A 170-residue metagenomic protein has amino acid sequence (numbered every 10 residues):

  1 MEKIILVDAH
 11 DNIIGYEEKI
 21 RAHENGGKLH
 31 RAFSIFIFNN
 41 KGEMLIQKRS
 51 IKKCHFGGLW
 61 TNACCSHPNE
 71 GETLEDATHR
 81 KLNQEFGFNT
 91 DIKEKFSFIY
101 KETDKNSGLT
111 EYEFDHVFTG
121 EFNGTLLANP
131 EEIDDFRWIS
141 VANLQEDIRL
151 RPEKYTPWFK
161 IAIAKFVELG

Functional and structural regions predicted by a protein language model:
M1-S34, F38-N40: Acidic, metal-coordinating catalytic segment for phosphate/diphosphate chemistry, firing primarily on the Nudix
E2, A9-H10, K52, F56 (+3 more regions): Glycine-rich, flexible loop/turn motifs
R21-A32, E43-R80, Q84: Conserved Nudix-box catalytic region and its N-terminal flanking loop in Nudix hydrolases and closely related
I35, C64, E94, H116-F118: A structural signal for short, well-ordered beta-strand segments
G58, E70, I99-K101, L109-G170: Nudix hydrolase/Nudix homology domain
F88-S97: A short coil-to-beta-strand element that immediately follows conserved catalytic motifs
